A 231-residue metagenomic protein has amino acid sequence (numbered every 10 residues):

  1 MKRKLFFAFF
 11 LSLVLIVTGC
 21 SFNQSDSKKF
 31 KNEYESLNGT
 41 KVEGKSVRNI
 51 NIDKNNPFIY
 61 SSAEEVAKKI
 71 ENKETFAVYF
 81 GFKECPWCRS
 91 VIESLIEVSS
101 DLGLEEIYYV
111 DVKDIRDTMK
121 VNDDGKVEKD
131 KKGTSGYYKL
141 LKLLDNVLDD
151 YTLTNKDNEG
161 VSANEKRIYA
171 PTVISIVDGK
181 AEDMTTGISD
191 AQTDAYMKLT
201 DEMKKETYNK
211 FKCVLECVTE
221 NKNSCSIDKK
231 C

Functional and structural regions predicted by a protein language model:
I16-G19: C-terminal motif of bacterial Sec signal peptides marking the signal peptidase cleavage site
S21-N23: Bacterial signal peptide processing site
I52-D53, P57-S61, F80, L104-N155: Thiol-based oxidoreductase modules, predominantly thioredoxin-like and allied folds used for disulfide exchange
N55-T75: A short beta-strand-turn-helix
E71-C85, L95: Short active-site neighborhood of thiol/selenol oxidoreductases, capturing the structured segment around
C88-G103: Typically the conserved alpha-helix immediately C-terminal to a functionally engaged Cys/Sec in thioredoxin-like
K126-V177, D183-A191: Structural micro-motif
V161-C231: Non-catalytic, surface beta->alpha helical segment in thiol-disulfide oxidoreductase systems
